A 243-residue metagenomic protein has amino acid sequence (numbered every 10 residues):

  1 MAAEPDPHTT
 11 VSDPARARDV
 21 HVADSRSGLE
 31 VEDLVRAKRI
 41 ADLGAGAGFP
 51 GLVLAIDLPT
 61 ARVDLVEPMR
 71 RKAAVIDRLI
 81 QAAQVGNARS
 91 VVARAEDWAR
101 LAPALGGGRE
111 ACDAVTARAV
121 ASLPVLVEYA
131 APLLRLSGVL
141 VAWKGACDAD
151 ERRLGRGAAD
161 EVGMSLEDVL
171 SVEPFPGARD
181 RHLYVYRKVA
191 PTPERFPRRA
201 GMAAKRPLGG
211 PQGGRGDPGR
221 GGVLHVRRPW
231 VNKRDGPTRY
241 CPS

Functional and structural regions predicted by a protein language model:
M1-A37, A41, R71-G86: Class I SAM-dependent transferase core
G44: Conserved glycine-centered beta->alpha loop in an early N-terminal alpha/beta scaffold
A47-T60: Conserved SAM-binding loop of SAM-dependent methyltransferases across substrates and taxa, primarily the Class I
A61-R215: S-adenosylmethionine
P218-G221: Compositionally biased, low-complexity intrinsically disordered regions
